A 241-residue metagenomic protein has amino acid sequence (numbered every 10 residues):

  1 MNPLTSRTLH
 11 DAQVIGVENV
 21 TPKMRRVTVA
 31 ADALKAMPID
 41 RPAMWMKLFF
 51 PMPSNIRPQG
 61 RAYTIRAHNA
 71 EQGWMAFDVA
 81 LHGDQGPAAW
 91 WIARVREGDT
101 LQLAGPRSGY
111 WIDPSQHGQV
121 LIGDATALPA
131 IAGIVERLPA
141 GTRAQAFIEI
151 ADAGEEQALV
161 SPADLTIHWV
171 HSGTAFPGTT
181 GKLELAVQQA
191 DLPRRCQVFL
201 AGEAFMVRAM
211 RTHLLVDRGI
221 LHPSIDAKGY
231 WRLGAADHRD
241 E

Functional and structural regions predicted by a protein language model:
M1-E241: Extended, composition-driven regions rather than compact fold-specific motifs
